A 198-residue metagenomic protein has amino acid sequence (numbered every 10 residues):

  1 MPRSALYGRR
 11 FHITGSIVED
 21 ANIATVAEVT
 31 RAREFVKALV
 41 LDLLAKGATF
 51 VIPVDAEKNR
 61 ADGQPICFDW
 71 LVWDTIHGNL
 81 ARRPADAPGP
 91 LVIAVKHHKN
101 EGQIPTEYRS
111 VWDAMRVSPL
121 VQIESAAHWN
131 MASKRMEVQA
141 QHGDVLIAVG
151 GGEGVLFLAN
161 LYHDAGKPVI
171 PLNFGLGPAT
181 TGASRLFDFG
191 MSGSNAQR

Functional and structural regions predicted by a protein language model:
R3-R10, G15-R198: Acidic/glycine-enriched connector segments
